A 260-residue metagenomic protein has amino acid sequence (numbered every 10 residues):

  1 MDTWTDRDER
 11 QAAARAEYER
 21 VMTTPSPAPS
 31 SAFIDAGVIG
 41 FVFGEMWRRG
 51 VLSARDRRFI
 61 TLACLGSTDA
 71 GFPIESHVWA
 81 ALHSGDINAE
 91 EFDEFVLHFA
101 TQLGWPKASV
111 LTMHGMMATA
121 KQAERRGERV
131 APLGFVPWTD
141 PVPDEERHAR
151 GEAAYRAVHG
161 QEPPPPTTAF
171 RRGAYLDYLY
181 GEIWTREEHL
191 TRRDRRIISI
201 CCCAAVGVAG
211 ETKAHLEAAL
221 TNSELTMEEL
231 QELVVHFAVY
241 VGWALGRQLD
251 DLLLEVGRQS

Functional and structural regions predicted by a protein language model:
M1-R55, K107-R192, T221, A244-S260: Acidic, glycine/proline-rich low-complexity segments that act as flexible tails and inter-domain linkers
F43, R48, L65, H83 (+8 more regions): Generic secondary-structure signature for well-ordered alpha-helical cores
G50-R57, I87-F92, E188-D194, L225-E229: Structural motif
A54-R55, F59, F72, S76 (+2 more regions): Short, well-structured alpha-helical interface segments that form or flank functional binding sites
R57-L65, F95-V96, D194-C203, L233-V234: Short, structured motif recognition centered on aromatic/hydrophobic residues
D69-E94, K107-A118, V208-Q231, G246-G257: Extended intrinsically disordered, low-complexity coil regions enriched in Ser, Thr, Gly, Ala and often Pro
L103-W105: Substrate/cofactor-recognition hotspot
L176-I183, R192, S199-I200, V206-K213 (+2 more regions): Long compositionally biased, domain-poor regions of proteins
